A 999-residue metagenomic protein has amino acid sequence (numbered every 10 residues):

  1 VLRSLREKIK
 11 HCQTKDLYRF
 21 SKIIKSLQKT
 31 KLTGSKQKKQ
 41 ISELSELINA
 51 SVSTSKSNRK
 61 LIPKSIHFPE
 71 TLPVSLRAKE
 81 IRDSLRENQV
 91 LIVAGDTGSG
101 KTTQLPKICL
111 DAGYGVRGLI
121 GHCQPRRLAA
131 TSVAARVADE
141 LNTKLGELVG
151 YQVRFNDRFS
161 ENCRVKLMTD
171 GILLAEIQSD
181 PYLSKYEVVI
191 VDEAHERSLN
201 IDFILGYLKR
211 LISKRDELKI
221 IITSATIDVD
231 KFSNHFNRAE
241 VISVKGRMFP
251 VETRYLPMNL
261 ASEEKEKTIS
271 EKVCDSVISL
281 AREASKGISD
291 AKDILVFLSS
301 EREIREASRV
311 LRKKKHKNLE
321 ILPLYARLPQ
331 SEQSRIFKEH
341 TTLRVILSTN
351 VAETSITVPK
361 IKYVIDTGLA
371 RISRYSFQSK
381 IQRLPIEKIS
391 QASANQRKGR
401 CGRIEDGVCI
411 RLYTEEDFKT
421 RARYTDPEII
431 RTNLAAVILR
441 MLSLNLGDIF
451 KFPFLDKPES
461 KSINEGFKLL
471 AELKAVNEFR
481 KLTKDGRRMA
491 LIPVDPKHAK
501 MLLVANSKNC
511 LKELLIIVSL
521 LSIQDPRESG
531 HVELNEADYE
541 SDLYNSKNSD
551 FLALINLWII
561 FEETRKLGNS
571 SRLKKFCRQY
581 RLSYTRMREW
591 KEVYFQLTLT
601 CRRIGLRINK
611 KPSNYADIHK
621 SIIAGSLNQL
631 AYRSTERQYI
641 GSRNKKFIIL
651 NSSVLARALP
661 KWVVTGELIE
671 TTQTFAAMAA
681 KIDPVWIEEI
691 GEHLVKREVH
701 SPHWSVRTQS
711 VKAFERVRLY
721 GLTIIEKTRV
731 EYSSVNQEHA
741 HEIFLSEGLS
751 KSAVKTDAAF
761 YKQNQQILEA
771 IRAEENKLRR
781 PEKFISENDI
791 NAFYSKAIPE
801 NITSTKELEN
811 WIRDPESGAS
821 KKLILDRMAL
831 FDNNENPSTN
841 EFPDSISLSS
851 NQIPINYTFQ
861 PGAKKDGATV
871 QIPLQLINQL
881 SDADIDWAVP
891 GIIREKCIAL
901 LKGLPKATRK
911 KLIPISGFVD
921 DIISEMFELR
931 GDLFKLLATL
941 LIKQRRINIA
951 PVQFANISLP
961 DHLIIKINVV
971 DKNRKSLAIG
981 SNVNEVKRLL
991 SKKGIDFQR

Functional and structural regions predicted by a protein language model:
V1-M501, K508: P-loop NTPase motor module signature
S4-E7, D290, V310, K317-N318 (+9 more regions): Second RecA-like catalytic domain
E80, G100, Q104, L128 (+40 more regions): Generic recognition of stable, solvent-exposed alpha-helical segments in well-folded globular domains
V93, E478-F479, I649, Q879-D882: Extended hydrophobic-aromatic, low-complexity segments
F155, V241-V244, E636-S642, F842-S850 (+1 more regions): Short acidic-hydrophobic surface loop/beta-edge motif
D180-H195, T367-Y375, S379-K380, L384 (+7 more regions): Extended active-site and interfacial segments that coordinate phosphate-rich ligands in large catalytic machineries
F249, F647, I853-I855: Short, isolated positions in well-ordered beta-strands
T600-R633, S652, I690-E692, V699-H703 (+1 more regions): A positional "C-terminalness" feature that preferentially activates on distal terminal regions of long, nucleic
